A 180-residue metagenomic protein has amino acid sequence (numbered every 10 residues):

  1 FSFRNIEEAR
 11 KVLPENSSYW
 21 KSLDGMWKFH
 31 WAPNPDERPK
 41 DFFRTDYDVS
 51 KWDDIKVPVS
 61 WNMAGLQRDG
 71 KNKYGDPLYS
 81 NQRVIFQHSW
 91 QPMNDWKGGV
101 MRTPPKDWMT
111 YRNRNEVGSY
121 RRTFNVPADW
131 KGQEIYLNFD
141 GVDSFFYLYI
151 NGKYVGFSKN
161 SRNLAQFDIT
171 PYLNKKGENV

Functional and structural regions predicted by a protein language model:
F1-G99, V155: Accessory carbohydrate-binding/adhesion or oligomerization-edge regions at the termini of glycan-active proteins
L13-P14, H30-A32, R38, M63-A64 (+3 more regions): Accessory beta-strand-rich segments of carbohydrate-active enzymes
